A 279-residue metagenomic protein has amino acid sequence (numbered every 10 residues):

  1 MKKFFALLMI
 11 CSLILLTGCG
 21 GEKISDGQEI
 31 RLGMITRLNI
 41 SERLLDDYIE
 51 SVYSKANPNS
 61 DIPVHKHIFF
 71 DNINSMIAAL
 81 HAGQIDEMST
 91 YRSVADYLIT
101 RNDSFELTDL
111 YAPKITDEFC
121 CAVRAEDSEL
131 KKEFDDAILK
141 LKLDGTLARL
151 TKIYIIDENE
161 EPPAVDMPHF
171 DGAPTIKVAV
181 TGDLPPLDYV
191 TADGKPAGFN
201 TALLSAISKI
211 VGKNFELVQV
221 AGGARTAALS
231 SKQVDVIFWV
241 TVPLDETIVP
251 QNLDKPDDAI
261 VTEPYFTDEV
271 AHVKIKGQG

Functional and structural regions predicted by a protein language model:
M1-K2, G20: N-terminal hydrophobic targeting signals that begin at the initiator methionine
K2-I10: Sec-dependent signal peptide recognition, specifically the positively charged N-region followed immediately by
L15-G18: C-terminal motif of bacterial Sec signal peptides marking the signal peptidase cleavage site
G20, T36-I40, D47-Y53, I115-E161 (+2 more regions): Extended ligand-binding regions for polar small-molecule ligands
E22-G27, M34-R37, R92-T116, A125 (+3 more regions): Acidic, polar ligand-binding/catalytic clefts
G27-E87, Y91, E133, R149 (+1 more regions): Extracytoplasmic small-molecule ligand-binding "clamshell" domains of the periplasmic binding protein/Venus flytrap
D86-E87, L139, A271: A residue-level structural signature of the nucleotidyltransferase/glycosyltransferase Rossmann-like core
P163-T175: Short amphipathic alpha-helices and their capping/turn segments at secondary-structure boundaries
